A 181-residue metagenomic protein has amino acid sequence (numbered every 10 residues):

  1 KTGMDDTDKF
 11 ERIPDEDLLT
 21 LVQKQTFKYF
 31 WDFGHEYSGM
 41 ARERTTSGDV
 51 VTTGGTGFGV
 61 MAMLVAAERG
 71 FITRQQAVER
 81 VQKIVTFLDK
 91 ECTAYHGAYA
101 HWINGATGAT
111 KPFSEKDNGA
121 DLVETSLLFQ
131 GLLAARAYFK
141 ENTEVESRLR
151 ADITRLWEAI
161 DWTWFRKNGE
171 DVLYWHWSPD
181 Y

Functional and structural regions predicted by a protein language model:
K1-T2: Alpha-helical membrane-embedded segments
D6-E16, F58-I72, F87, L127-N142: Well-ordered alpha-helical scaffold segments within catalytic/enzyme domains
D6-V51, Y95-A98: Low-complexity, Ser/Thr/Pro/Gly-enriched N-terminal "stalk/linker" regions
D8-K9, E16-D17, G97-S126, E141-Y181: Extended ligand-binding clefts on enzyme/binding-domain cores
V22-S38, R80-H96, R148-D171: Long, well-ordered core segments of solenoidal/helical folds
K24, K28, G54-G57, M61 (+4 more regions): A structural signal for well-ordered alpha-helical segments within the folded catalytic domains of diverse enzymes
S38-E43, I72-A77, N142-L149: Surface-exposed patches in mature extracellular/periplasmic domains of secreted proteins
D49-G57, M61-G119: Membrane helical hairpin/interfacial module
